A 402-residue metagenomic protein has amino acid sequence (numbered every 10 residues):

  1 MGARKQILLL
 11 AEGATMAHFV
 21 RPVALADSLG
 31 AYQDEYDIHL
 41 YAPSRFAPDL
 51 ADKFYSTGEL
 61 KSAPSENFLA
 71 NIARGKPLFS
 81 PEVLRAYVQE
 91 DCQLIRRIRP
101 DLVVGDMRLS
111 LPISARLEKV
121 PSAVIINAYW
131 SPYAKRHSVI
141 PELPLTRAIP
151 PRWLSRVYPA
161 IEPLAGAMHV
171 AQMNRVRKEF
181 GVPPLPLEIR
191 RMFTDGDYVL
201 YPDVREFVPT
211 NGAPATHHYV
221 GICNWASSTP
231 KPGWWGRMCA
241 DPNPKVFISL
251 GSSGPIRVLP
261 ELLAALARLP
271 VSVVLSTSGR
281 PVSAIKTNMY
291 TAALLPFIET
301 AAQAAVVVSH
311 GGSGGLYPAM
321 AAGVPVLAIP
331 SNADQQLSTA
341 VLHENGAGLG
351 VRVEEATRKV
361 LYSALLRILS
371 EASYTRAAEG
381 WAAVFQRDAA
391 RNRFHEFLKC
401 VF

Functional and structural regions predicted by a protein language model:
G2-W153, L275-A321, L327-F402: Glycosyltransferase specificity loop/lid
E12-G13, P43, P202-V204, L250-S253: Structural motif
A26-S28, E206-V306: Donor-nucleotide binding loops and adjacent catalytic segments primarily of GT-B fold Leloir glycosyltransferases
D52-E66, D197-A213: Short, compositionally biased "basic patch" segments
F54, P100, G196-D197, P214 (+2 more regions): Short, well-ordered alpha-helix to beta-strand connector turns
R74-S80, I95, H169-R175, K245-S252: Short, basic, glycine/proline-bearing loop/turn elements
A123-P209: Active-site-proximal region of nucleotide-activated glycan assembly enzymes, centered on histidine/acidic-rich loops
